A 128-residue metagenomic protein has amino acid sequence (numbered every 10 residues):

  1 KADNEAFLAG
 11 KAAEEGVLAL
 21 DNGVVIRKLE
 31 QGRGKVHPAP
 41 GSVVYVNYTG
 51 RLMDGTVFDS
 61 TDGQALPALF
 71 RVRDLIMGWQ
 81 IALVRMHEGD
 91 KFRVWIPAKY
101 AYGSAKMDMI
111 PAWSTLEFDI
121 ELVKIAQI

Functional and structural regions predicted by a protein language model:
K1-I128: Cross-family detector of peptidyl-prolyl cis-trans isomerase
